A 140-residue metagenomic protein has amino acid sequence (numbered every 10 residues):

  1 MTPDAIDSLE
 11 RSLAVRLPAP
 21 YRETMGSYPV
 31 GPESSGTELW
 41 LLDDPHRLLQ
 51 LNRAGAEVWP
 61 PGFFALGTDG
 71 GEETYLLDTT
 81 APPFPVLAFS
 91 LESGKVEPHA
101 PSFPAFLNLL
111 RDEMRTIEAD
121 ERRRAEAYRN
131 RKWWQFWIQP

Functional and structural regions predicted by a protein language model:
M1-P82, I117-R122, P140: A surface-exposed partner-binding patch
Y21, Y75, F89, F103-F106: Aromatic side chains
T74-L76, P85, E97-H99: Short helix/loop capping segments that flank catalytic or ligand/cofactor-binding pockets
T80-P83, F103-A105: A short, sequence-level motif marking secondary-structure junctions
P82-L91: Intrinsically disordered, low-complexity regulatory segments enriched in Ser/Thr/Pro and charged residues
S93-I117: Compact, glycine/acidic-enriched structural inserts
E113-M114, A119-R131: Low-complexity, intrinsically disordered terminal/linker segments enriched in charged and Gly/Pro repeats
Y128-P140: Polybasic, Ser/Thr-rich amphipathic helices
